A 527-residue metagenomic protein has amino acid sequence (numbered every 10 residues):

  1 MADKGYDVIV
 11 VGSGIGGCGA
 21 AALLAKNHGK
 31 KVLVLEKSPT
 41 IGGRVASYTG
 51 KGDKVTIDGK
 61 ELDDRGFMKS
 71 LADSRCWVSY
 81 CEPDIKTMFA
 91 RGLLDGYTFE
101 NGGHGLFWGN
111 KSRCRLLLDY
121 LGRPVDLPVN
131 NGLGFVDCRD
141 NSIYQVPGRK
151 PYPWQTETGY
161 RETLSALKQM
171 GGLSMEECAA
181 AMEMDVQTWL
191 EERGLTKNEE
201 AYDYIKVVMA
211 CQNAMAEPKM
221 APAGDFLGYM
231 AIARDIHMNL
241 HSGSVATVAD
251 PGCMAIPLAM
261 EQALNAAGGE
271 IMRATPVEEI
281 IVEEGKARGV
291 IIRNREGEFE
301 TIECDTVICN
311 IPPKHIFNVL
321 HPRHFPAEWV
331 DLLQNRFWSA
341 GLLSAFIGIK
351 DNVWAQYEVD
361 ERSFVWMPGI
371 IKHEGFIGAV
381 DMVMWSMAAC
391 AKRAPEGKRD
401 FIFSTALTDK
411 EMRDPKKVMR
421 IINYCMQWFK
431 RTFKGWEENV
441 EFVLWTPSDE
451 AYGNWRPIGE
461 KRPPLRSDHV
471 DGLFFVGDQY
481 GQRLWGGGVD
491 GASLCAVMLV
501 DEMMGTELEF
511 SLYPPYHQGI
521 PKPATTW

Functional and structural regions predicted by a protein language model:
A2-E162: N-terminal glycine-rich phosphate/pyrophosphate-binding loop and immediately adjacent elements
C138-A231: Rossmann-like flavin
M215, Y424-W485: A glycine-rich dinucleotide-binding beta-alpha-beta segment and adjacent secondary-structure elements that constitute
R234-F299: Helical element adjacent to the flavin cofactor pocket in flavoenzyme catalytic cores
T275-P395, Y516, P521: Mid-domain catalytic core of redox enzymes that form a hydrophobic substrate pocket/lid adjacent to a catalytic redox
V282, M503-W527: Active-site-proximal substrate-binding core of FAD-dependent oxidoreductases
K350-P447: C-terminal segments that line or cap access tunnels to active or ligand-binding sites in enzymes and enzyme-associated
Y480-M504: A conserved FAD-binding loop/helix module that cradles the flavin
